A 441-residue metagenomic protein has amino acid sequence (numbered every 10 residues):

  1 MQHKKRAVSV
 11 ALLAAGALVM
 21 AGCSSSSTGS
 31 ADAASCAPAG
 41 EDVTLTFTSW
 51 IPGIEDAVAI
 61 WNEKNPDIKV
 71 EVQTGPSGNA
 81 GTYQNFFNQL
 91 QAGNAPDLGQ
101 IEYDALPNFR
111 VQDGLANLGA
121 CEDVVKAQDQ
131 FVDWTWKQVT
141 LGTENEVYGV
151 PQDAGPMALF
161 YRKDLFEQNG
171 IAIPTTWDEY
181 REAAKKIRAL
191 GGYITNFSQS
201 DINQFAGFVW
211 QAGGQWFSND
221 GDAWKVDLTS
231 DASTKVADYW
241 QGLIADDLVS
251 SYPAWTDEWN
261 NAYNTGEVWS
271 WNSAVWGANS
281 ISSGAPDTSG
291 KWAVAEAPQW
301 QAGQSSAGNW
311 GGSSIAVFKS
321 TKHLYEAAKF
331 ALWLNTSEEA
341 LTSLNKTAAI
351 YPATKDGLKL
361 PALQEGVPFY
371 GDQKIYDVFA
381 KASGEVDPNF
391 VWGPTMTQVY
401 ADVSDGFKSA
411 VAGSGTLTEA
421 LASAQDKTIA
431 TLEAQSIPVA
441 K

Functional and structural regions predicted by a protein language model:
A37, G119-D133, Q215-K235, S283-D287 (+5 more regions): Short, solvent-exposed loop/beta-turn-alpha elements that line the ligand-binding surface or hinge of extracytoplasmic
E63-F131, N169-T175, A262, G266-S270 (+1 more regions): Extracytoplasmic "Venus flytrap"/periplasmic binding protein-like
N88, P96-D97, K126-D164, Q304-G308 (+1 more regions): A structural signal for short loop-to-beta-strand junctions that line the ligand-binding cleft of periplasmic/secreted
D104-P156, F208, A293-A295, V378 (+1 more regions): Hinge/lid segment of periplasmic solute-binding proteins
E144-Q152, M157, D178-V226, A232 (+1 more regions): Extracytoplasmic/periplasmic solute-binding protein
E167, A382-K441: Conserved C-terminal helix/tail region of periplasmic/extracytoplasmic solute-binding proteins
A184, A223-P253, A297: Glycine-centered hinge/linker elements that transmit conformational signals in sensory and ligand-binding systems
W276-S289, Q301-D402, V439-K441: C-terminal lobe and pocket-closing loops of periplasmic/extracytoplasmic Venus-flytrap solute-binding proteins
